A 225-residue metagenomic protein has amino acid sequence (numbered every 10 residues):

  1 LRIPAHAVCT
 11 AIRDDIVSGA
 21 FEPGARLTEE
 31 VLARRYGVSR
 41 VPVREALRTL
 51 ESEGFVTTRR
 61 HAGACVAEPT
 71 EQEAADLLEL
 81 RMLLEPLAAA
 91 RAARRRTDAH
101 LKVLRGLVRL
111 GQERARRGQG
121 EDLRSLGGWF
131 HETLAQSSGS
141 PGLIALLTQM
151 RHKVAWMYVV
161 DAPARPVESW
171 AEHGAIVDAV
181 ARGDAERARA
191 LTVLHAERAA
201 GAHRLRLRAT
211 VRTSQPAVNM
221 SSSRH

Functional and structural regions predicted by a protein language model:
L1-A90, R94, R204-H225: Short linear motifs at protein or domain termini
L1-P4, P42, T70, L84 (+6 more regions): Generic hydrophobic secondary-structure packing signal
D15, G19, P141, M150-M157 (+2 more regions): A short secondary-structure junction motif
R35, P163-H225: C-terminal regulatory/effector modules of DNA-binding transcriptional regulators
E51-T57, H152, A164-V167: Mobile beta-alpha loop/short-helix "lid" or hinge segments that flank ligand
L77, R81, A89, D98-V159 (+2 more regions): Conserved amphipathic alpha-helical segments that form helical-bundle/coiled-coil interaction surfaces
